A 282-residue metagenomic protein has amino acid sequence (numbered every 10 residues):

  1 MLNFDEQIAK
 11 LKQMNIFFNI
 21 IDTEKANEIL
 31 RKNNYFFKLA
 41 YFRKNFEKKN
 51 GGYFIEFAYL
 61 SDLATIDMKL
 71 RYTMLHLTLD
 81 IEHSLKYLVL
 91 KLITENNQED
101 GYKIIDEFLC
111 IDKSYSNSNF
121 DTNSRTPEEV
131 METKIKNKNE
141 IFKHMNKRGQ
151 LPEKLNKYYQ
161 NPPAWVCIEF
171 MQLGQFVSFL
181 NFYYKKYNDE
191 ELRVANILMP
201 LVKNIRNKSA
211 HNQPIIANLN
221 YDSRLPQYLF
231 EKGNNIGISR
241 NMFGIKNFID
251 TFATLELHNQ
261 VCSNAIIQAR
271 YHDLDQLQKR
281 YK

Functional and structural regions predicted by a protein language model:
M1-N204, I216-K282: Extended intrinsically disordered or low-complexity regions, especially N/C-terminal cytosolic tails and loops, rather
N212: Acidic/aromatic/glycine-rich contiguous surface patches that form carbohydrate-binding/processing clefts and analogous
